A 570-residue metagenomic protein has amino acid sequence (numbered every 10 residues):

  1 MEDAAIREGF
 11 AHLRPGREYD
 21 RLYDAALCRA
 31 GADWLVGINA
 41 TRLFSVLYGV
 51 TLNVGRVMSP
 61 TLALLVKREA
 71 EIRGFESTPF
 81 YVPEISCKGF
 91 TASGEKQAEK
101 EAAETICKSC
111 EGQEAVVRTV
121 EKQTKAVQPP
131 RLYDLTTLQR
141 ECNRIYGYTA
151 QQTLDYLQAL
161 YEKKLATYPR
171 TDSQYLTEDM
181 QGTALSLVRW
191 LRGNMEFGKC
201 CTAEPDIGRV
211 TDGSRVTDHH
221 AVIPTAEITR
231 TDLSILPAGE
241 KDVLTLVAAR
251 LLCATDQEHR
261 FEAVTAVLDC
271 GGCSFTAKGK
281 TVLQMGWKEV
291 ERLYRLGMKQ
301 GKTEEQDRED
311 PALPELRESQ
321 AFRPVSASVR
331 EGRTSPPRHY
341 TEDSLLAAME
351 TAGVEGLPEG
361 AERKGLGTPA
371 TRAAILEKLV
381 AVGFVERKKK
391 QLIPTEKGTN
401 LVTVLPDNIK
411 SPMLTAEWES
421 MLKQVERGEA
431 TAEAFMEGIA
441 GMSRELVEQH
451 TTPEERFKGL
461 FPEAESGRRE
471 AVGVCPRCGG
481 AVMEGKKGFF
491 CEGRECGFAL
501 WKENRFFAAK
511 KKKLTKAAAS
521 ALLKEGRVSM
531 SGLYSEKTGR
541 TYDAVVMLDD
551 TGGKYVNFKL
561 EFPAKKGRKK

Functional and structural regions predicted by a protein language model:
M1-E350, L357-L366, A370-F384, K389-Q391 (+7 more regions): Toprim catalytic domain recognition across nucleic-acid enzymes
G9, E141, Y156, A348 (+7 more regions): Generic alpha-helical secondary-structure signal
R17-G31, Y133, T217-H219, E433-Q449 (+2 more regions): A broadly tuned preference for mixed-charge, low-complexity surface segments
L47-V50, E448-K570: Functional cation/ligand-contacting sites centered on basic and imidazole/sulfhydryl donors
F197-D218, K410-T451: Leucine-rich, amphipathic alpha-helical/linker segments
R372-I439: Internal insertion modules embedded within essential enzymes
E377, T403, S420, Q424 (+3 more regions): Amphipathic alpha-helical coiled-coil/heptad-repeat segments
